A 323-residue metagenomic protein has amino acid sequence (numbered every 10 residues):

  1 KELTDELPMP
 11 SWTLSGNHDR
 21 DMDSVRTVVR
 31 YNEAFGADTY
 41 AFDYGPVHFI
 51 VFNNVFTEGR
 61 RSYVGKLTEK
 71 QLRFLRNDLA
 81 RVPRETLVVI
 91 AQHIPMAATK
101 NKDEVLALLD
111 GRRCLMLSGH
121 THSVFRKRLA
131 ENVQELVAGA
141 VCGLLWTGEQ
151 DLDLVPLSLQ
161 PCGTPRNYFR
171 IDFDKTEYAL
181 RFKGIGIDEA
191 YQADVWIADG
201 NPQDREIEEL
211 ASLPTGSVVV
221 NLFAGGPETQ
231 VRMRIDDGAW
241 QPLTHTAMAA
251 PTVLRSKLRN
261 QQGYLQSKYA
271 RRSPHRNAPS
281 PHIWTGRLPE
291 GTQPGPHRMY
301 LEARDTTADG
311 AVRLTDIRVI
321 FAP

Functional and structural regions predicted by a protein language model:
K1, M299, P323: N-terminal active-site segment of His-dependent metallophosphoesterases
K1-R84, K100-L117, T121-D174, Y178-R181: Extended active-site neighborhood of metal-dependent phosphoesterases/phosphodiesterases
I90-H93, M116-S118: Extended, compositionally biased eukaryotic interaction scaffolds
Q92-P95, K183-G184: Short, well-ordered beta-to-alpha junction loops that form the rim of enzyme active sites and present histidine/acidic
V133-G225, T229-R232, R287-E290, G295-T306 (+1 more regions): Binuclear metal-dependent phosphoesterase catalytic core
R234-Q241, T306: Change "in extracellular beta-sheet-rich domains … of secreted and cell-surface proteins" to "in beta-sheet-rich domains
A250-R287: Aromatic sugar-binding surface patches on proteins that engage polysaccharides or sugar-phosphate polymers
A308-P323: Short beta-strand elements
